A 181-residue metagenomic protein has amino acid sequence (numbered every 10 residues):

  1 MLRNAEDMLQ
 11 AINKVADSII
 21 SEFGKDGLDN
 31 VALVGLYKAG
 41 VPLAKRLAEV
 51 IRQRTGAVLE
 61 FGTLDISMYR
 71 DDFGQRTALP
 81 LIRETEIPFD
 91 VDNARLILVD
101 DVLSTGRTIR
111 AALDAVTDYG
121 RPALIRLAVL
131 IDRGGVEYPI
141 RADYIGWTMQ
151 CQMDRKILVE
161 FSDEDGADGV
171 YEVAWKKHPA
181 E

Functional and structural regions predicted by a protein language model:
M1-N30: Active-site-facing substrate-recognition patch
I12, R54-L96, R107-R110: Short, glycine/charge-rich flexible loops or terminal/linker lids adjacent to PRPP-binding catalytic cores
A16, R46-R54, A115: Alpha-helical structural signal in soluble globular domains
K25-E49, G106-T108: Charged, well-structured alpha/beta interaction segments
D29-A32, V58-D65, A123-R126: Residue-level recognition of the N-termini of beta-strands and the immediately preceding loop/turn
A39, S67-Y69, I131-V136: Conserved nucleotide-binding/hydrolysis micro-motifs of P-loop NTPases
R95-L124: Internal catalytic or translocation cores that form aromatic/hydrophobic pockets or channels for amphipathic metabolites
D114-E181: PRPP-dependent phosphoribosyltransferase catalytic core
